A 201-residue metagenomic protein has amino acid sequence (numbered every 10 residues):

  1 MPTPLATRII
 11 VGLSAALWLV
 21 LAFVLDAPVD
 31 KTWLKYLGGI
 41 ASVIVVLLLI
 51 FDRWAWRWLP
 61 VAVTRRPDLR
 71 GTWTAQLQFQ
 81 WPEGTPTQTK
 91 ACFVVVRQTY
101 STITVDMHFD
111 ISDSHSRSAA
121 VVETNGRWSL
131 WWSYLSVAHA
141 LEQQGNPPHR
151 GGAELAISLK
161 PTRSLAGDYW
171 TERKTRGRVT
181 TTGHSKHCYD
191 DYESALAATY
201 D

Functional and structural regions predicted by a protein language model:
M1-D68, Q78-W81, T180, H184-D201: Amphipathic/hydrophobic helical signal segments and adjacent flexible N-terminal regions that mediate secretion
T3, P60-D201: Central antiparallel beta-sheet cores of small beta-barrel/beta-sandwich binding domains
